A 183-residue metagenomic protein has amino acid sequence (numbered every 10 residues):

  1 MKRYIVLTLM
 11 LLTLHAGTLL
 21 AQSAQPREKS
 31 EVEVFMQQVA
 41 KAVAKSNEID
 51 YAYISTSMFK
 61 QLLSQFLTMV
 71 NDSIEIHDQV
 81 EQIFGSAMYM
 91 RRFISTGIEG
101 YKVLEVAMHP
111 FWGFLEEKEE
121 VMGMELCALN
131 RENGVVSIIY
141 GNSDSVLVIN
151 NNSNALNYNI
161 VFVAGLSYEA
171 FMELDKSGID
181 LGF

Functional and structural regions predicted by a protein language model:
M1-E28: Bacterial Sec-dependent N-terminal signal peptides
T8, H15, R91-R92, V148-N150 (+1 more regions): Polar/charged side chains located within well-ordered beta-strands of beta-rich proteins
Q25-E99: Early exported N-terminus immediately downstream of N-terminal targeting peptides
V39-V43, F111, L115-E119, G178: Hydrophobic, Leu/Ile/Phe/Ala-enriched alpha-helical segments that form helix-helix packing faces
F84-L129: Long, charged/polar, surface-exposed segments that mediate recognition or autoinhibition
E120-S145: Acidic, glycine-rich flexible loop segments
S137-F171: A short, solvent-exposed beta-edge/loop patch
E169-F183: Short, low-complexity, Pro/Ser/Thr/Gly-rich segments in the mature regions of secreted, periplasmic
